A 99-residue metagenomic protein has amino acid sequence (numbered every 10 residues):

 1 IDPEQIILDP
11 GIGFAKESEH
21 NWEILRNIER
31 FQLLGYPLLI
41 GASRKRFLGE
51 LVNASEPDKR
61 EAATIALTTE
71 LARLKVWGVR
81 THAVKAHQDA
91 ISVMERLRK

Functional and structural regions predicted by a protein language model:
D2-E4, F14-K99: Active-site-adjacent loop and "lid" segments of alpha/beta metabolic enzymes
G11: Acidic/polar active-site rim loop that often engages polyanionic ligands
